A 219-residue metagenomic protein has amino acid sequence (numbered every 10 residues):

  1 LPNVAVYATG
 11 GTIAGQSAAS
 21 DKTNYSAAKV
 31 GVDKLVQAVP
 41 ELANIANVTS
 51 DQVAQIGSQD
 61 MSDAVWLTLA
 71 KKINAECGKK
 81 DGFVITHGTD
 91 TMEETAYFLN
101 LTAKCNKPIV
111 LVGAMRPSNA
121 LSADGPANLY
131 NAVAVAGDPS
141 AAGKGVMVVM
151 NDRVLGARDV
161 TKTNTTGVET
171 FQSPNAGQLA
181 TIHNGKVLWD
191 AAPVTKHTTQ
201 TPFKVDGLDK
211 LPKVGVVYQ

Functional and structural regions predicted by a protein language model:
L1-A75: ATP/NTP phosphate-donor binding region
Y7, G31, A38-V39, G156-Q219: Accessory alpha-helical/coil subdomains and C-terminal extensions that flank or cap enzyme catalytic cores
Y7-T9, I85-H87, V110-G113, M147-N151 (+1 more regions): Short beta-strand segments
G15-Q16, D90-A96, N128-L129: Short glycine/serine/threonine-rich phosphate/pyrophosphate-binding segments that cradle anionic phosphate groups
G78-G82: Short acidic/histidine-rich motifs immediately flanking catalytic phosphotransfer sites in two-component signaling
T86-K107: Short Gly/Thr/Asp-enriched flexible loops that form oxyanion-binding sites at enzyme active sites
V112-V187: Internal gly/pro-rich beta-alpha loop/helix module that stabilizes soluble enzyme cofactors or their anionic handles
